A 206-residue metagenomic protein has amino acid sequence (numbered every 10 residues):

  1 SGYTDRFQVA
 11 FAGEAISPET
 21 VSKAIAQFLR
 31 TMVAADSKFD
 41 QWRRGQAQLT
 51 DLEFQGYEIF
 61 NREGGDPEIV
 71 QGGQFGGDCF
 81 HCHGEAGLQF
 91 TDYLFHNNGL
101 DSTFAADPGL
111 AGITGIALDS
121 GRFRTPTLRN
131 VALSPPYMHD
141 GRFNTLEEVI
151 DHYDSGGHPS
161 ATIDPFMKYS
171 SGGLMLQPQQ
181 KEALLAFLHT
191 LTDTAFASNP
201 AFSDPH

Functional and structural regions predicted by a protein language model:
S1-D66, G84-Q89, S170-G173, E182-H206: Post-cleavage N-terminal segment of exported redox proteins
S22, T125, E147-I150, K181 (+1 more regions): Extracytoplasmic/secreted envelope proteins and their assembly/folding machinery, especially bacterial periplasmic
S37-H152, G157-D164, N199-H206: Short glycine/threonine-rich turn/loop motifs
S120, M138, G172-Q180: Short amphipathic alpha-helical interaction segments
P159-L176: C-terminal soluble interaction/assembly domains
